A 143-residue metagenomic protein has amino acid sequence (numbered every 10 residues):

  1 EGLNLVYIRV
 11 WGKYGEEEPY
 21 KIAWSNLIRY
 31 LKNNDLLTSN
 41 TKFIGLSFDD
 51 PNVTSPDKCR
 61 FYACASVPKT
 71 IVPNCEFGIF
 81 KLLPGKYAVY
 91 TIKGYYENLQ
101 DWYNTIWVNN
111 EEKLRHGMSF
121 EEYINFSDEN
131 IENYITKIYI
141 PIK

Functional and structural regions predicted by a protein language model:
E1-K143: A solvent-exposed interaction/effector surface
